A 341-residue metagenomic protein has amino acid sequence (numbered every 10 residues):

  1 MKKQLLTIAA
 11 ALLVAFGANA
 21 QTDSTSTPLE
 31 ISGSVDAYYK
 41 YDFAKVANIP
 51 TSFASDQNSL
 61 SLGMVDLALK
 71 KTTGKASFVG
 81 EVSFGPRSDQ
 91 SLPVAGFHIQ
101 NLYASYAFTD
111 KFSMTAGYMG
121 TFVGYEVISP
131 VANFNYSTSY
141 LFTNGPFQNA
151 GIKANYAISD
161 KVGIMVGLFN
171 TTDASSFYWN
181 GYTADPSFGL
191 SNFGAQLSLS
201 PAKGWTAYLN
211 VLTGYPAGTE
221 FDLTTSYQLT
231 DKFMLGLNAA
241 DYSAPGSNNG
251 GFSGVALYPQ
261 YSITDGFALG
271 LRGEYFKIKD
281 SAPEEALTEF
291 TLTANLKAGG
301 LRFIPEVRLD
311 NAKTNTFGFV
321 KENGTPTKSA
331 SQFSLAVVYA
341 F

Functional and structural regions predicted by a protein language model:
M1-S26: Cleavable N-terminal export/targeting peptides
D23-K45, S52-A174, S198-P201, G270: Outer membrane beta-barrel
T25-G33, G74-F78, D110-F112, D160-V162 (+7 more regions): Outer-envelope beta-barrel architecture signal
V46-N48, S129-A132, G181, G318-V320: Short, glycine/charged-enriched secondary-structure capping and boundary segments
T51-A54, S88-L92, V127, W205-F341: Outer-membrane beta-barrel pore domains
L60-L62, F97, P146-Q148, L190-N192 (+4 more regions): Membrane-spanning beta-strands of outer-membrane beta-barrel proteins
V65-L67, L102-A104, I152, A195 (+4 more regions): Membrane-embedded beta-strands of outer-membrane beta-barrel proteins, especially the hydrophobic/small aromatic
I164-A217: Loop-centered beta-sheet repeat module
